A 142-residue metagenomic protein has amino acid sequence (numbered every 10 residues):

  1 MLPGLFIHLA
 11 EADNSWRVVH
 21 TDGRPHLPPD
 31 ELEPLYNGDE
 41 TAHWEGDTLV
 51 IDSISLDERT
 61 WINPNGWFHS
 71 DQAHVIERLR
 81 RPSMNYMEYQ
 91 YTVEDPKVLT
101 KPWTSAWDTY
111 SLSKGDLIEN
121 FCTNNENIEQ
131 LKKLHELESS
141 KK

Functional and structural regions predicted by a protein language model:
M1-K142: PEST-like low-complexity, intrinsically disordered acidic/proline/serine-rich tracts that flank trafficking/processing
